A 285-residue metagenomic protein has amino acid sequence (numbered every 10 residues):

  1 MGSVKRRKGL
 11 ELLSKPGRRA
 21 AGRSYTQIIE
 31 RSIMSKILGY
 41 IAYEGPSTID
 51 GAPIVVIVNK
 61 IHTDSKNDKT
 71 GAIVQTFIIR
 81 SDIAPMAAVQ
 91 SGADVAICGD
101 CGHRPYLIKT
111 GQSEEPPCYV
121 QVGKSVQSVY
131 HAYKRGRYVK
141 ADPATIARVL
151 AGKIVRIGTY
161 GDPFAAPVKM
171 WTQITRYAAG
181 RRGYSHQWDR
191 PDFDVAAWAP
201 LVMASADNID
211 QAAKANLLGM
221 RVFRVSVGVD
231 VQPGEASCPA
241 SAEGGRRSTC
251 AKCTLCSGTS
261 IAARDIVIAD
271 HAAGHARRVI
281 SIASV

Functional and structural regions predicted by a protein language model:
G2: Intrinsically disordered, Lys/Arg-rich low-complexity segments
K5-E11, K15: Intrinsically disordered, low-complexity polyampholyte segments enriched for Lys and acidic residues
L12-L13, T26-V285: Class I S-adenosyl-L-methionine
G22-S24: Short, low-complexity intrinsically disordered segments enriched in A/P/G/S/L with frequent Arg, especially at protein
